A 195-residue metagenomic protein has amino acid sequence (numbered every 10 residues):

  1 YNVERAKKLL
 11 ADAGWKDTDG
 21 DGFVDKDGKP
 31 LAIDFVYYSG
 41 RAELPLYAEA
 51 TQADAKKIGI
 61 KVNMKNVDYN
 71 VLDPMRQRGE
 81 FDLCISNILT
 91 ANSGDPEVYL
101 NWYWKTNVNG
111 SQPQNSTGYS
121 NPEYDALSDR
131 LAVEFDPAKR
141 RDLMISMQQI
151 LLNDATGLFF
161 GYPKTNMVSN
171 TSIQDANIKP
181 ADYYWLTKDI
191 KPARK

Functional and structural regions predicted by a protein language model:
V3-K7, E43-Q52, M75-K195: Detector for C-terminal structural segments
D17: Acidic, divalent-cation-chelating loop motifs in proteins
D21: Acidic carboxylate motifs that coordinate Ca2+ or other divalent cations, activating on Asp/Glu
P30-G40, V62-K65, D82: Short, well-ordered beta-strand elements
G59: Short glycine-rich hinge loops at helix-strand junctions in the catalytic core of two-component histidine kinases
M64-P74: Short helix-initiation/N-cap motifs at beta->coil->alpha
